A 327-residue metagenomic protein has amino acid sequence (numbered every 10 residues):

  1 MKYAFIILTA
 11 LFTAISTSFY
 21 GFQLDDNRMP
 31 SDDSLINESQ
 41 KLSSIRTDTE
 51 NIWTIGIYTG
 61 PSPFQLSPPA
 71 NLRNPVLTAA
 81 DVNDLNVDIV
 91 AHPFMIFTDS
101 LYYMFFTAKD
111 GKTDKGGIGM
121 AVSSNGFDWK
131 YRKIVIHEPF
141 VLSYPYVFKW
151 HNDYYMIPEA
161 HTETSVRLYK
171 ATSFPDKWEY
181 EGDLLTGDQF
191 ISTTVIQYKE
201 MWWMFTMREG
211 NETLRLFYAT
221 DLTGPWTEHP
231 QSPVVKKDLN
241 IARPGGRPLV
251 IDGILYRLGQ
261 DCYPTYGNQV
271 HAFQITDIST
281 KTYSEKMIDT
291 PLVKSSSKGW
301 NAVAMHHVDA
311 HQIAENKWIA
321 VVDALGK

Functional and structural regions predicted by a protein language model:
M1-A4: Positively charged n-region of N-terminal signal peptides that target proteins for export
I6-S18: Hydrophobic membrane-insertion alpha-helices, especially the h-region of bacterial N-terminal signal peptides
F22-K327: Carbohydrate-active catalytic/glycan-binding domains of CAZyme proteins, especially the secreted or lumenal ectodomains
